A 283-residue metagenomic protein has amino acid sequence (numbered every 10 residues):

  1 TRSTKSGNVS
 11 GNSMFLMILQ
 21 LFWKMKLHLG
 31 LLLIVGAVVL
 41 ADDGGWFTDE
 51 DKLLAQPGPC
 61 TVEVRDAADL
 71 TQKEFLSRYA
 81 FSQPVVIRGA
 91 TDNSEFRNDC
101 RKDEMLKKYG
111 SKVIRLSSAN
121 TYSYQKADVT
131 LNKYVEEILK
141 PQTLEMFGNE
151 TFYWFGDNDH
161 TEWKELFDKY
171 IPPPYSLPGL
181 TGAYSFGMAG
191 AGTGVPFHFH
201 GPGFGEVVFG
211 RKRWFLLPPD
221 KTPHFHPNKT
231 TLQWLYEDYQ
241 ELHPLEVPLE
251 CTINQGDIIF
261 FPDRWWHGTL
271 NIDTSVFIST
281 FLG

Functional and structural regions predicted by a protein language model:
R2-G11: Extreme N-terminal basic, low-complexity initiation segments that serve as generic localization/processing leaders
N12-L32: Classical eukaryotic N-terminal signal peptides for Sec-dependent ER targeting/secretion, especially the positively
K26-G30, G36-I258, W266-G283: N-terminal accessory scaffold of Fe(II)-dependent oxygenases
